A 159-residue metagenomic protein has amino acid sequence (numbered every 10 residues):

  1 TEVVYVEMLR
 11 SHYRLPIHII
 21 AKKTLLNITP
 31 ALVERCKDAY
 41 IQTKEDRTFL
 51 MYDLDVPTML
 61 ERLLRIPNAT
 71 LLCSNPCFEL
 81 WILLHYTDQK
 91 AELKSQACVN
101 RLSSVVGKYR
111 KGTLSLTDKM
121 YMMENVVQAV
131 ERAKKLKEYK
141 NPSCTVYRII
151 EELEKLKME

Functional and structural regions predicted by a protein language model:
V3-K23, P30, C36-F49, L54-E159: C-terminal accessory helical subdomains adjacent to catalytic cores in phosphodiester- and nucleotide-handling enzymes
